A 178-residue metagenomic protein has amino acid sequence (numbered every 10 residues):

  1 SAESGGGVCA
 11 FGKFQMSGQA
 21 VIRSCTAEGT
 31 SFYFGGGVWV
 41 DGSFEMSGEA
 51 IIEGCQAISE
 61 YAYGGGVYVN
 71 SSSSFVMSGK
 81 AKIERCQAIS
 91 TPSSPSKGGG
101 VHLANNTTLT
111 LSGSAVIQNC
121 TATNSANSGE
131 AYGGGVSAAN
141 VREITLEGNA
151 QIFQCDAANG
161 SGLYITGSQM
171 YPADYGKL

Functional and structural regions predicted by a protein language model:
S1-C9, E28-V40, Q56-N70, Q87-A104 (+2 more regions): Extracellular beta-strand/beta-solenoid scaffold signature
F14-I22, F44-I52, S74-I83, T108-I117 (+2 more regions): All-beta strand scaffolds that present successive hydrophobic residues in beta-strands
